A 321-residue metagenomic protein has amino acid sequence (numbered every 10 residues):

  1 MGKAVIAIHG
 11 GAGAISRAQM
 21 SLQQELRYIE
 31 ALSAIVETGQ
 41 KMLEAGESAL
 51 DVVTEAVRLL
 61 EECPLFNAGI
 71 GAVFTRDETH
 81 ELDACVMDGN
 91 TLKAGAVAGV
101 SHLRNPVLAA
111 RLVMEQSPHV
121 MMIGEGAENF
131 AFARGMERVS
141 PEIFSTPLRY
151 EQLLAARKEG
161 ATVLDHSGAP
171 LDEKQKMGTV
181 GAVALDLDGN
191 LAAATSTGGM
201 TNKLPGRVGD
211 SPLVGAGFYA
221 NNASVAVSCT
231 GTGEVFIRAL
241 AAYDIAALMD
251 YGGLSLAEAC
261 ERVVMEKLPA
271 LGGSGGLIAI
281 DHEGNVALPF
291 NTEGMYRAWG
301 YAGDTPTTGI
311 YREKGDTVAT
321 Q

Functional and structural regions predicted by a protein language model:
M1-Q321: Alpha/propeptide regions of enzymes that mature by internal proteolysis
